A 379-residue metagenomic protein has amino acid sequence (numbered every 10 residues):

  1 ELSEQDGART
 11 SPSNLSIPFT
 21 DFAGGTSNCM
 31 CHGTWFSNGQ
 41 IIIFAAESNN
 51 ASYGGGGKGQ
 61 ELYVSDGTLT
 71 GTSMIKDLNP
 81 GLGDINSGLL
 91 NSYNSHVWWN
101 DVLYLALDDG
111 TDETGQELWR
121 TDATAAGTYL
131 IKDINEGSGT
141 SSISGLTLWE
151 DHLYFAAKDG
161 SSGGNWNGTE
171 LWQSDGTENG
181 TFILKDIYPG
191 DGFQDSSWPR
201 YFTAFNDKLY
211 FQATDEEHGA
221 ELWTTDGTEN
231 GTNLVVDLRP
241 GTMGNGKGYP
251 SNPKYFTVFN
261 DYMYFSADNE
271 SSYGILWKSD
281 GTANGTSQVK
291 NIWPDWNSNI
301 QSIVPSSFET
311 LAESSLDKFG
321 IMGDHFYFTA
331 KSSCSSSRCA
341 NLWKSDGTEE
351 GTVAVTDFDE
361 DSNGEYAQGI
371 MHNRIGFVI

Functional and structural regions predicted by a protein language model:
E1-I379: Feature 14080 marks short, conserved micro-sites in well-ordered regions that are central to protein function
